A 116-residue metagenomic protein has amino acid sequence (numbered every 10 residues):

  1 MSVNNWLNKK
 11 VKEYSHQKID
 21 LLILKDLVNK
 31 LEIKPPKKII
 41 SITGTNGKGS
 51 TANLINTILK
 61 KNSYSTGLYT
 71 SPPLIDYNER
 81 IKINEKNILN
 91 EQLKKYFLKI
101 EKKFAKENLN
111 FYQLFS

Functional and structural regions predicted by a protein language model:
M1-G44, T51-N53, T57-N62, Y69 (+2 more regions): Short functional linear segments
L21, V28, E32-P35, K61-S116: ATP-dependent carboxylate-amine ligase catalytic core
N46-K48, P73-L74: Short active-site-proximal "capping" loops at secondary-structure junctions
